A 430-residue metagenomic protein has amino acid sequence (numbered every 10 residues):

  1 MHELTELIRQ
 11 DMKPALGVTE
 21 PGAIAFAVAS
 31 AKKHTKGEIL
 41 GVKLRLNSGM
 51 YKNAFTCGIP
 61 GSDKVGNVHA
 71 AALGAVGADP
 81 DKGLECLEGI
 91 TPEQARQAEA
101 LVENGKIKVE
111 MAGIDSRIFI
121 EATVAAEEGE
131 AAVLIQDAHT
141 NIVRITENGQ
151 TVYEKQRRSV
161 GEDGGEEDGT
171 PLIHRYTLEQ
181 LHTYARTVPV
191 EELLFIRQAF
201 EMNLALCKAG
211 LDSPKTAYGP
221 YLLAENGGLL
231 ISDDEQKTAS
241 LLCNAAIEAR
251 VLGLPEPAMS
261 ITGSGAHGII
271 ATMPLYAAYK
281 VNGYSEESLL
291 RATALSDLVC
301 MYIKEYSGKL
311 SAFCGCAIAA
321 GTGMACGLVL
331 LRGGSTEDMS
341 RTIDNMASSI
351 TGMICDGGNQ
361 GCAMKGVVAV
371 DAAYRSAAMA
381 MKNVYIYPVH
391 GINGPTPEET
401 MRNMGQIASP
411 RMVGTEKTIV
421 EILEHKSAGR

Functional and structural regions predicted by a protein language model:
M1-G22, T35-V42, L46-G58: N-terminal alpha-helical transmembrane segments of multi-pass membrane transport and channel/translocase proteins
P14-S30, P257-M273, G315-A319: Conserved phosphate/anionic-ligand binding catalytic regions in large, soluble enzymes, centered on
A15-T19, G49-M50, Q136-T140, T146-E154 (+5 more regions): A structural signal for small-residue-enriched, beta-sheet-centric alpha/beta enzyme cores and oligomeric scaffold folds
P21-G37, G268-Y284, A325-G333: Alpha-helical support elements that line or immediately flank enzyme active sites and cofactor-binding pockets
E38-V42, K82-L87, K108-M111, E191-R197 (+7 more regions): Flexible, glycine/charged-enriched surface loops at secondary-structure junctions
L40-G83, A95-I107, S288-D338, T342 (+1 more regions): A structural-propensity feature for long, helix-poor, extended segments
E103-G253, T418-R430: Signature of multi-pass transmembrane helix bundles
L229-D233, K237, R250-Y284: Membrane-embedded translocation segments of transport machinery
